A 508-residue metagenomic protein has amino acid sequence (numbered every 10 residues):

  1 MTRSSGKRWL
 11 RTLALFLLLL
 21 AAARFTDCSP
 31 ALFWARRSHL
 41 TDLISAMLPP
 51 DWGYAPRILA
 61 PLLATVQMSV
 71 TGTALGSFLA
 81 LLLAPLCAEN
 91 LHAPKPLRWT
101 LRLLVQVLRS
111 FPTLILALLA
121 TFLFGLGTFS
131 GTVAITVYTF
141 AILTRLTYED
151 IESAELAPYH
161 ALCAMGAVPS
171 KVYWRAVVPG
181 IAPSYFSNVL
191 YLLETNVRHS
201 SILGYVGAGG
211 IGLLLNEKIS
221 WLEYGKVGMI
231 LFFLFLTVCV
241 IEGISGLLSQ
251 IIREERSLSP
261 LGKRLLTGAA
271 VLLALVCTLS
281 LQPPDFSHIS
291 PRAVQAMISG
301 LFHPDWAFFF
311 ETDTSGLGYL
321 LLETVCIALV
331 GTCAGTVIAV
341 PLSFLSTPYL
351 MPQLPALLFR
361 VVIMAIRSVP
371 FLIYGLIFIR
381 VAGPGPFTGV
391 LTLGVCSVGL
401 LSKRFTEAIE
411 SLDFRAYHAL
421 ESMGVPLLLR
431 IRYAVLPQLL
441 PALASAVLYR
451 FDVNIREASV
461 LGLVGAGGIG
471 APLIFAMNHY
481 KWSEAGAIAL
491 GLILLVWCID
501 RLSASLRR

Functional and structural regions predicted by a protein language model:
M1-V70, A74, L86, G243-C333 (+3 more regions): N-terminal, non-cleaved signal-anchor transmembrane helix
K7-T12, S187, G225-A270, V276-L281 (+2 more regions): C-terminal transmembrane helix and the adjacent membrane-cytosol boundary/short C-terminal tail of inner/organellar
S45, N90, P94-L97, S110-L116 (+4 more regions): Transmembrane alpha-helices and adjacent helix-loop boundaries
L59-Q67, L101-L108, E194, N216 (+4 more regions): Alpha-helical membrane-interface segments at transmembrane helix boundaries
T71-V105, V330-I363: Transmembrane-helix boundary motif in ABC transporter permease subunits
V105-T139, I363-G394: Generic hydrophobic transmembrane alpha-helix motif, especially the helices
F122, N196-L234, R380, D452 (+1 more regions): Glycine-rich helix-loop "coupling/hinge" segments at transmembrane-helix boundaries in multipass transporters
L126-L192, H199, G243, P384-V435 (+2 more regions): Membrane-cytosol interface at the C-terminal ends of specific transmembrane alpha-helices in multi-pass membrane
